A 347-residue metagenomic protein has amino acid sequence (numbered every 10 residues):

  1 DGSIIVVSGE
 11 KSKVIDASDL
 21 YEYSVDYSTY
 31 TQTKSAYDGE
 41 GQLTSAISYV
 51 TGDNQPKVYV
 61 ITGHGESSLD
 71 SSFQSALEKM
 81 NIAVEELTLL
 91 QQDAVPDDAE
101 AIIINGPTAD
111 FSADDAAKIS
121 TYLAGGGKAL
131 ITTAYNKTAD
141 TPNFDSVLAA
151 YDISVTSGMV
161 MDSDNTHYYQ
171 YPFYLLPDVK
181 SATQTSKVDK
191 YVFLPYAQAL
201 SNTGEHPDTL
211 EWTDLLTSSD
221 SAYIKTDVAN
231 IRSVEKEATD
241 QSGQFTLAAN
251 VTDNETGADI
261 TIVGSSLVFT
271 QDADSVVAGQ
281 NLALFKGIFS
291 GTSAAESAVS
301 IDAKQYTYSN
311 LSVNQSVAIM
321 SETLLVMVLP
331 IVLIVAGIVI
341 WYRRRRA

Functional and structural regions predicted by a protein language model:
D1-A347: Short, surface-exposed patches at the edges or C-terminal ends of soluble domains, predominantly
